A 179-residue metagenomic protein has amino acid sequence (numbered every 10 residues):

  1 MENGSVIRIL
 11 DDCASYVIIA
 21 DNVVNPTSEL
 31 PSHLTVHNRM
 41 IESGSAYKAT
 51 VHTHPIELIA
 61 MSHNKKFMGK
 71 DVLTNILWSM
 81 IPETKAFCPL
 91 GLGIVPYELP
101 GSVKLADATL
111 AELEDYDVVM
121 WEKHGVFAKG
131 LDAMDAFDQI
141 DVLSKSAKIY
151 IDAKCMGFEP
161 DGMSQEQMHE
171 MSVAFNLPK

Functional and structural regions predicted by a protein language model:
M1-K179: Glycine-rich flexible loops
